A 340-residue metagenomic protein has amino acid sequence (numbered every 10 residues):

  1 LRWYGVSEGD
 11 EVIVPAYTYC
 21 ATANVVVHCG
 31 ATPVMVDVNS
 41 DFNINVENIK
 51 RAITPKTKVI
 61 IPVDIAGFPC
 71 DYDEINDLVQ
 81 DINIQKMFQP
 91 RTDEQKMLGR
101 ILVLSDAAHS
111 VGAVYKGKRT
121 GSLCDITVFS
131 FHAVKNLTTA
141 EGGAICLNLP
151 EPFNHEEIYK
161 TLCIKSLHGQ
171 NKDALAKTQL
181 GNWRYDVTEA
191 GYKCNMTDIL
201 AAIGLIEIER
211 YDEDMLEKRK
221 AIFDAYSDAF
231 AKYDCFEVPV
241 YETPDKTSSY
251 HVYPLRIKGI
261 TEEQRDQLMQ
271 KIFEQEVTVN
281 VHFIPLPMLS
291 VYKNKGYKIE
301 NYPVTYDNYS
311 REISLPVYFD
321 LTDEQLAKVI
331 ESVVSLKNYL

Functional and structural regions predicted by a protein language model:
L1-E11, V25-C29, M35, N83-M87: Phosphate-binding glycine-rich loop
V12, P33, I101-V103: Hydrophobic/aromatic residues located in beta-strands of well-ordered beta-sheets within soluble catalytic
V14, T32-D41, N280: Short beta-strand->loop structural element characteristic of the AMP-binding/adenylate-forming
T18-A23: Conserved coil-to-alpha-helix start sites within the AMP-binding
N24-V26, R119, I199: Hydrophobic/aromatic ligand-binding patch that stacks against planar heteroaromatic rings of cofactors or nucleotides
D41-T139, I145, L149-P152: Active-site phosphate-binding strand-loop segment of PLP-dependent enzymes
V59-V63, F68, Y72-N76, M87 (+2 more regions): PLP-dependent aminotransferase class I/II
T139-G142, A202-G204: Adenylate-forming
